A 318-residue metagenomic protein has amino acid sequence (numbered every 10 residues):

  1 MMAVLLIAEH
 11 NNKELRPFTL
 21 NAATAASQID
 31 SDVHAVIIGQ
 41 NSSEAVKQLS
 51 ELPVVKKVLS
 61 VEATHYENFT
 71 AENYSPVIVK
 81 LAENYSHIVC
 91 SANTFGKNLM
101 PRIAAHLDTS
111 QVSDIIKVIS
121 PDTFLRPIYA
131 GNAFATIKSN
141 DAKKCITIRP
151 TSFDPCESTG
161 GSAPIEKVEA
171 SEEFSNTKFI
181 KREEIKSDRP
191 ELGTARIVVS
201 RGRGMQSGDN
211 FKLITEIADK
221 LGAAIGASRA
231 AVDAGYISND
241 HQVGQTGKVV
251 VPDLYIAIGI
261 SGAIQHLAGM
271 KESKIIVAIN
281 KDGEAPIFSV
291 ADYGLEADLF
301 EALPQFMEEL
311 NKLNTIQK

Functional and structural regions predicted by a protein language model:
M1-K318: N-terminal glycine-rich FAD/FM-binding segment characteristic of electron-transfer flavoproteins
